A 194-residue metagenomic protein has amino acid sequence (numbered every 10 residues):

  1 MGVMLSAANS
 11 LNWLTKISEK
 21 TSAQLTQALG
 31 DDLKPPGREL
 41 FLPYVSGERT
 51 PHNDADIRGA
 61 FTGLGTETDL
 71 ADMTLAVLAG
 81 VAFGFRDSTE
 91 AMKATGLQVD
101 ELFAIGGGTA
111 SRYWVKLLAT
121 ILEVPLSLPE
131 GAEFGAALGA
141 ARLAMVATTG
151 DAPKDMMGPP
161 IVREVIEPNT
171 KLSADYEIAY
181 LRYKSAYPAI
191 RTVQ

Functional and structural regions predicted by a protein language model:
M1-I105, A110-Q194: Active-site core segments that coordinate phosphate-bearing ligands/cofactors across diverse enzyme families
